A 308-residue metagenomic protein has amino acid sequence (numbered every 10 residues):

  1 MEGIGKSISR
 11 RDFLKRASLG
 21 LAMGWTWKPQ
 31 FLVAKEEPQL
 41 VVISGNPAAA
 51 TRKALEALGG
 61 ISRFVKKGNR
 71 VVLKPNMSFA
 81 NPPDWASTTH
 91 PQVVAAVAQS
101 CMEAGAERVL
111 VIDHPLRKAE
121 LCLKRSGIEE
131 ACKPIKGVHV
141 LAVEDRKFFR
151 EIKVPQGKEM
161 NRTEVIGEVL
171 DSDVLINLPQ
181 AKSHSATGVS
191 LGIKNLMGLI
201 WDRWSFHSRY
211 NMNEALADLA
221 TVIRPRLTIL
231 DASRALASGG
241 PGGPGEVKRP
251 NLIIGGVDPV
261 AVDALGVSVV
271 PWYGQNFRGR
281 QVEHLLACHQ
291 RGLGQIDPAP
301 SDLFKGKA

Functional and structural regions predicted by a protein language model:
E2-A308: N-terminal and secondary-structure boundary signal
